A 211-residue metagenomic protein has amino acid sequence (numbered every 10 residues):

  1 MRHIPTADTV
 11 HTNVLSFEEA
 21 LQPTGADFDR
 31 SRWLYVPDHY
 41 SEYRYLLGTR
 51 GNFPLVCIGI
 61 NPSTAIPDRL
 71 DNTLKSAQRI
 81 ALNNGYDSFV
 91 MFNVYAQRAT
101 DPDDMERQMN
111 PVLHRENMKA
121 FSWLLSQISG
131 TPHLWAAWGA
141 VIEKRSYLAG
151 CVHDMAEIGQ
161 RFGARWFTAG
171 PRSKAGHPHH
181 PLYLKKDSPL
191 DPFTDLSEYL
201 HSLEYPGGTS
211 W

Functional and structural regions predicted by a protein language model:
M1-D71: Active-site and ligand/interface coordination hotspots across diverse enzymes and nucleic-acid-associated assemblies
R2-H3, M105-W211: Glycine/proline-rich loop-helix segments at beta-alpha junctions forming the active-site rim of enzyme cores
S41, L70-Q78, P111-F121: Short acidic (Asp/Glu) patches
P54-V56, S88, H133: Structural motif
I58-G59, F92, A137: Short hydrophobic segments within beta-strands
S63-G85: A short mixed-secondary-structure module that forms the rim of ligand-binding clefts
T64, R98, I142: Feature marks short, surface-exposed loop/turn motifs that line or immediately flank catalytic pockets and channel
D87-M105: Short connector loops at secondary-structure junctions
